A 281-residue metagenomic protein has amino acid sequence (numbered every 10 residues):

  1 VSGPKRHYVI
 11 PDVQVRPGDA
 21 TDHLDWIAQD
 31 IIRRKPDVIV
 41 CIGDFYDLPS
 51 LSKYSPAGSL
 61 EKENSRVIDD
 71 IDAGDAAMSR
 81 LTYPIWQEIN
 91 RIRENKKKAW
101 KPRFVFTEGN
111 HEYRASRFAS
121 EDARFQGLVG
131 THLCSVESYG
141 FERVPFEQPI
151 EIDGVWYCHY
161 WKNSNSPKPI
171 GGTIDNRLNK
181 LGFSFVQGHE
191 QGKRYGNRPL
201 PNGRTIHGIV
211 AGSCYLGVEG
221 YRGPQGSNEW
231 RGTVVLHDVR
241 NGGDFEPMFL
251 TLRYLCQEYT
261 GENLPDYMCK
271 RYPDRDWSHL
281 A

Functional and structural regions predicted by a protein language model:
V1, E147-D153, N197-P199: Short acidic-hydrophobic surface loop/beta-edge motif
V1-S79, C269-R271: N-terminal active-site segment of His-dependent metallophosphoesterases
P11-Q14, G43-Y46, N110-E112, Y160-K162 (+2 more regions): Active-site metal-binding loops of divalent metal-dependent hydrolases
D19-A20, P49-K53, A115-S120, P167-I170 (+1 more regions): A short acidic (Asp/Glu
I39, F104-F106, G208, P247: Hydrophobic/aromatic residues located in beta-strands of well-ordered beta-sheets within soluble catalytic
L51-V144: Active-site neighborhood of divalent metal-dependent phosphoester bond hydrolases
V155-L250: Conserved beta-sheet core of the metallophosphoesterase superfamily
D238-A281: A short C-terminal boundary segment appended to hydrolase-like catalytic domains
